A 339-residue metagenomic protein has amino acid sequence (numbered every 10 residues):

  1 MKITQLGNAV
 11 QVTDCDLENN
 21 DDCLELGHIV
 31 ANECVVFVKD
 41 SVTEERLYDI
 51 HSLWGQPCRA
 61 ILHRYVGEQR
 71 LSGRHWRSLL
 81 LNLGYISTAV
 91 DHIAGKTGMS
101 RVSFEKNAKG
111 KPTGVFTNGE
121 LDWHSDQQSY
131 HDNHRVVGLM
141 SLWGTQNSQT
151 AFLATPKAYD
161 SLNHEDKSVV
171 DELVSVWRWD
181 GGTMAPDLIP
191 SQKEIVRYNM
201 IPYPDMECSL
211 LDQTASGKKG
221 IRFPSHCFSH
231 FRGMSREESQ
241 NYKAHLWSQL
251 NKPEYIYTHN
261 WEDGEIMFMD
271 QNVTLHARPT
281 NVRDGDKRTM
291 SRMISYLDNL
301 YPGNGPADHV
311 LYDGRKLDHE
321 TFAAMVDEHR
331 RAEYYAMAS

Functional and structural regions predicted by a protein language model:
M1-D263, N272-S339: Non-heme Fe(II) oxygenase catalytic core, chiefly the N-lobe of the double-stranded beta-helix
F268-D270: Short beta-strand segments
